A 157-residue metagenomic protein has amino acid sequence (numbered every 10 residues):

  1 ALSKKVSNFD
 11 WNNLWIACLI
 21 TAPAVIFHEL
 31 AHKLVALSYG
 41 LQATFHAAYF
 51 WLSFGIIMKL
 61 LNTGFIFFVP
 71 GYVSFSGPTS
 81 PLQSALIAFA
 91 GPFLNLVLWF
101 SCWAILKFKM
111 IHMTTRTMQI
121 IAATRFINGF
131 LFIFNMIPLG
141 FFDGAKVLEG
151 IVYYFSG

Functional and structural regions predicted by a protein language model:
A1-G157: Hydrophobic transmembrane alpha-helices and their immediate loop junctions in multi-pass integral membrane proteins
